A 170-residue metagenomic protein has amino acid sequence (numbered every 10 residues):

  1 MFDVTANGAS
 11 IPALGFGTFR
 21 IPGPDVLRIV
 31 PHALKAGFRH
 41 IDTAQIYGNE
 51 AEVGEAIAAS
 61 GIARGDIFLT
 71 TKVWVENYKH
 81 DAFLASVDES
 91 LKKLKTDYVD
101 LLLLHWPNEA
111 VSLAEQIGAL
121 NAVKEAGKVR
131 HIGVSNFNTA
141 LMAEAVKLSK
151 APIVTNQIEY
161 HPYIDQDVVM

Functional and structural regions predicted by a protein language model:
M1-I67: N-terminal binding-site loop/beta-alpha segment at the start of enzyme catalytic domains that lines or forms
P12-P24, T71-D81, A110: Active-site mouth loops of central-metabolism enzymes
F16, A33, I41, V53 (+7 more regions): Conserved, mostly hydrophobic/aromatic
I21-L34, K79-K95, L113-E115, A140-E144 (+1 more regions): Short, acidic/polar
R64-N77, Y98-P107, N136, E159-Y160: A short, structured active-site edge motif that brings together acidic residues
F83-L103, A122-A126, K147-L148: CE4/NodB-like, metal-dependent polysaccharide N-deacetylase domain that modifies extracellular/periplasmic N-acetylated
P107-M170: Beta/alpha (TIM)-barrel catalytic core signal, keyed to glycine-rich beta->alpha loops juxtaposed to Asp/Glu that bind
